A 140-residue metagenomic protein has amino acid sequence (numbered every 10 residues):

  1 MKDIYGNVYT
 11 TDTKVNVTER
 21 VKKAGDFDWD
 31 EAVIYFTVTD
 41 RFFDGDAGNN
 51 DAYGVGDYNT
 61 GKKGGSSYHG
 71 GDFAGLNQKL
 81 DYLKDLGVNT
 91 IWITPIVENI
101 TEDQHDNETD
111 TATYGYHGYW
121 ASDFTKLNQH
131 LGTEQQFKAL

Functional and structural regions predicted by a protein language model:
M1-V8: Short, solvent-exposed loop/turn segments at the edges of extracellular beta-sandwich modules
Y9-T13: Low-complexity, disordered linker/stalk regions enriched in Pro/Thr/Ser/Gly
K14-L140: N-terminal structural segment of carbohydrate-active enzymes
